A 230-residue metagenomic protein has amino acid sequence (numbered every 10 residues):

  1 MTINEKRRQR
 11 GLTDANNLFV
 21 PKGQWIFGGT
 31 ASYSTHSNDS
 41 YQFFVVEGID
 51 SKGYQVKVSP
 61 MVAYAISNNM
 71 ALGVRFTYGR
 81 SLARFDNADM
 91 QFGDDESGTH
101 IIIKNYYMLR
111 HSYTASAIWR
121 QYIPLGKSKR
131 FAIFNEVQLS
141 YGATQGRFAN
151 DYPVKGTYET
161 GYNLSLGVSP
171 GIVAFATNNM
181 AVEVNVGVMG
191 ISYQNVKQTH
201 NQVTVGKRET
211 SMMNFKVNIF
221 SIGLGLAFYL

Functional and structural regions predicted by a protein language model:
M1-Y64, M213, I219-Y229: Short glycine/proline- and aromatic-enriched beta-strand/turn motifs that initiate or cap beta-hairpins
G11, Y41-V46, G98-I103, D151-G156 (+1 more regions): Extracytoplasmic loops and strand-loop junctions of Gram-negative outer membrane beta-barrel proteins
D14-G23, Y64, N69, P124-I133 (+1 more regions): Short loop/turn motifs that connect adjacent beta-strands in outer-membrane beta-barrel proteins
N16-L18, E47-S51, K104-M108, P124-S128 (+2 more regions): Outer-membrane beta-barrel domain signature
G23-W25, K52-V58, L109-A115, F131 (+2 more regions): Residues that define the transmembrane beta-barrel architecture of outer-membrane proteins
A31, A63-Y152, V217-I219, G223-L230: Gram-negative (and chloroplast) outer-membrane scaffold detector with strong preference for beta-barrel transmembrane
S37-V46, R84-Q91, Q145-K155, N195-V203: Outer-membrane beta-barrel translocator domains and adjoining extracellular loop/strand segments of Gram-negative
G171-L230: Predominantly the C-terminal beta-signal and adjacent terminal strand-loop region of outer-membrane beta-barrel
